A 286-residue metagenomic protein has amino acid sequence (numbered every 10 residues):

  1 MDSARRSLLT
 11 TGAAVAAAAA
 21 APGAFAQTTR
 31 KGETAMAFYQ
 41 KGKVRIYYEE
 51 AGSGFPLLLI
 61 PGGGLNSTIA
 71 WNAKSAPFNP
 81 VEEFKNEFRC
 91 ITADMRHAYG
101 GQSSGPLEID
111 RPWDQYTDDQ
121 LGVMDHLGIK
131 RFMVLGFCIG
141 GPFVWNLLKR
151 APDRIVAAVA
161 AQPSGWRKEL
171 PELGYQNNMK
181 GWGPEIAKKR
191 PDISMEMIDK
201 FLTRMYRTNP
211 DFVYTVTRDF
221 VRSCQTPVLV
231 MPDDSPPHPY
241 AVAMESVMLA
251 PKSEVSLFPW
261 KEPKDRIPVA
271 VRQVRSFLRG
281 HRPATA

Functional and structural regions predicted by a protein language model:
S7-A26: N-terminal export signals
P22-G42: C-terminal segment of N-terminal export signals and the immediately downstream linker at the start of the mature
V44-Q102: Conserved HGGG/HGGXW glycine-rich cap/lid loop of the alpha/beta-hydrolase fold
Q115-R131: Conserved acidic catalytic loop of the alpha/beta-hydrolase fold
R131-A160, S164-W166: Conserved hydrolase catalytic core segment
C224, V230-M231: Short beta-strand/loop motif that positions the catalytic acidic residue of the alpha/beta-hydrolase fold
P237-V242: Conserved alpha/beta-hydrolase "acid-adjacent" motif
S256-A286: Catalytic active-site module of serine/aspartate enzymes centered on a nucleophile-bearing elbow/loop
